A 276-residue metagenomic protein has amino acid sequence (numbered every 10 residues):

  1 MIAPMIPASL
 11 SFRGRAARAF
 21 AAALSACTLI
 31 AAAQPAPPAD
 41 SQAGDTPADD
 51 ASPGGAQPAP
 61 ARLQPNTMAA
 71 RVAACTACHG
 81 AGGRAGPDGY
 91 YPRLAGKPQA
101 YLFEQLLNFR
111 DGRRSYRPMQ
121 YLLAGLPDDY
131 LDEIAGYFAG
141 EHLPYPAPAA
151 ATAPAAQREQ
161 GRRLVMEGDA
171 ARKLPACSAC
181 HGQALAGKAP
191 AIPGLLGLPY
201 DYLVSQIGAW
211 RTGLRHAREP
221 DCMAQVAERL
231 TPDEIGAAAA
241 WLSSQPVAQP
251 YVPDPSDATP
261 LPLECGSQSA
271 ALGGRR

Functional and structural regions predicted by a protein language model:
M1-G14: N-terminal secretory signal peptides that target proteins for export/translocation
A19-T28: Bacterial N-terminal signal peptides
A31-S41: Boundary at the C-terminal end of the N-terminal hydrophobic targeting segment
D40-D45, D49-P65, A69-V72, A81-R84 (+2 more regions): Flexible coil segments in periplasmic/lumen-exposed cytochrome c-class electron-transfer proteins
P87-R93, A189-G194: Short cysteine/histidine-rich zinc-coordinating motifs and their immediately flanking basic loops
P98-Q120, G197-G208, T212-D221: Extended intrinsically disordered, low-complexity coil regions enriched in Ser, Thr, Gly, Ala and often Pro
